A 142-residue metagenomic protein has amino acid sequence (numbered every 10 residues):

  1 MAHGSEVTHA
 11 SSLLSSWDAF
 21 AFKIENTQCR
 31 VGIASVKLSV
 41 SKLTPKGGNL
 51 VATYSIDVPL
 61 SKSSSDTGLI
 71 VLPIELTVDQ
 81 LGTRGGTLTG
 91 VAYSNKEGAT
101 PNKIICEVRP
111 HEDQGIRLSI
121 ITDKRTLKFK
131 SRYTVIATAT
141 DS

Functional and structural regions predicted by a protein language model:
M1-S5: Sec-dependent, cleavable N-terminal signal peptides
V7-S142: Central antiparallel beta-sheet cores of small beta-barrel/beta-sandwich binding domains
